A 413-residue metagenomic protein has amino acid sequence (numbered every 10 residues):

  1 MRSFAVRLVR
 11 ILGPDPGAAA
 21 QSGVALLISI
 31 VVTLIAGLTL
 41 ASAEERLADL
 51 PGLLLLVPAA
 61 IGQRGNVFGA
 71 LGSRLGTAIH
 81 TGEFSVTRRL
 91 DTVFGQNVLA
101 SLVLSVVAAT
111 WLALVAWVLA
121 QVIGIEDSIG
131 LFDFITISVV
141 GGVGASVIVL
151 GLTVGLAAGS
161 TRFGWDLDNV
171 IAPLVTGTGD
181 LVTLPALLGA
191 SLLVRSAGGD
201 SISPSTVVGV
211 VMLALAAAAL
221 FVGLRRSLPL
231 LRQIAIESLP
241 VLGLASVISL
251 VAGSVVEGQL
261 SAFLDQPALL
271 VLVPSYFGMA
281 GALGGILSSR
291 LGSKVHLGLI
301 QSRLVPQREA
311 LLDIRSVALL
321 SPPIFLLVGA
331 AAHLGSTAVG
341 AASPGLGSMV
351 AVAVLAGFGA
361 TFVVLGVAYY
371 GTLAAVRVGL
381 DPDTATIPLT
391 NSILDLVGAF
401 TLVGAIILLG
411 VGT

Functional and structural regions predicted by a protein language model:
Q21-T39, W111, L244-A252: The first (N-terminal) embedded transmembrane alpha-helix
L26-L27, L54-N66, V98-V106, S138-V143 (+7 more regions): Transmembrane helix-bundle signature of multi-pass membrane transporters/permeases
L38-R46, A120-D127, S160, V182-S203 (+5 more regions): Transmembrane helix-loop junctions at the membrane interface of multipass transporters and ion channels
A70-R89, G151-P173, L230-L231, L260-L264 (+2 more regions): Juxtamembrane helix-loop transition segments at the membrane interface in multi-pass membrane proteins
G72-Q121, L283-G340: Helix-loop-helix junctions within the multi-pass membrane cores of secondary transporters/permeases
L131-F132, T136-I148, T153-T183, L187 (+5 more regions): Membrane-interface helix-loop-helix junctions at boundaries between adjacent transmembrane segments
S138-V149, I202-L215, P274, A353 (+1 more regions): Structural signature of hydrophobic alpha-helical transmembrane segments
Q233-V305: Transmembrane helical segments that form the transport core of multi-pass membrane transport proteins
